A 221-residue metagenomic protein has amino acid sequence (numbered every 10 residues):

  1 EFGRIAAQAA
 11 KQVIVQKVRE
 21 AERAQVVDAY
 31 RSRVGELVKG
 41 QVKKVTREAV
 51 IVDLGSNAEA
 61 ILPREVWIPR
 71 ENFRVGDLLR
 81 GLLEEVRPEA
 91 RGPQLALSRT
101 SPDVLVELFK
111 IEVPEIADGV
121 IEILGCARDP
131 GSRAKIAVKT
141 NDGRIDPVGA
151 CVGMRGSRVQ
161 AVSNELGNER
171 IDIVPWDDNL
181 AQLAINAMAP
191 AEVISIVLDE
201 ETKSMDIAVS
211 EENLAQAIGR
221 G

Functional and structural regions predicted by a protein language model:
E1-G221: RNA-contacting regions in translation and RNA-metabolism proteins, encompassing KH/S1 modules where present
